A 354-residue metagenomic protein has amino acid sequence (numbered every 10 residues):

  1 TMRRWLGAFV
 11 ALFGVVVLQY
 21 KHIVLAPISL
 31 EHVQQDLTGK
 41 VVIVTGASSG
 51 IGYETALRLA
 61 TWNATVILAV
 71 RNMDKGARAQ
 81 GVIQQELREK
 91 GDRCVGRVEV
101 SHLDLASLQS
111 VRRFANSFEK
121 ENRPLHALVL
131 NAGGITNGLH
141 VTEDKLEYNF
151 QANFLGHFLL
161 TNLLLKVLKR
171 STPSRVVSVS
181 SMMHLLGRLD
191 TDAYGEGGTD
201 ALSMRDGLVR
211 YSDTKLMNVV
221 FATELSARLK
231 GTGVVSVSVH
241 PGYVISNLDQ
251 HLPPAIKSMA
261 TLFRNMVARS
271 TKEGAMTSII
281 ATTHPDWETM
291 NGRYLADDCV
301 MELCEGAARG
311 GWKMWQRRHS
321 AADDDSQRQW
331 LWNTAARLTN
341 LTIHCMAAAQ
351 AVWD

Functional and structural regions predicted by a protein language model:
M2-A26: Terminal signal-anchor or tail-anchor transmembrane helices that tether membrane-associated enzymes to cellular
L6, G14, A322, N333-D354: C-terminal helix/juxtamembrane-tail motif
F9, H22-I256, N340-A349: Rossmann-fold NAD(P)H-dependent dehydrogenase/reductase core
I23-L30, A268-G274, D354: Low-complexity, charge- and small-residue-enriched intrinsically disordered regions
S101, T282, R318-S320: Membrane-embedded and extracytoplasmic architecture of multi-pass membrane proteins
V111, F263-W315, D325-N333, R337-L338: C-terminal helical subdomain
S238-H240, A296-V300, A348-D354: C-terminal/domain-terminus segments
P253-M266: C-terminal lobe of the eukaryotic/viral protein kinase catalytic domain
